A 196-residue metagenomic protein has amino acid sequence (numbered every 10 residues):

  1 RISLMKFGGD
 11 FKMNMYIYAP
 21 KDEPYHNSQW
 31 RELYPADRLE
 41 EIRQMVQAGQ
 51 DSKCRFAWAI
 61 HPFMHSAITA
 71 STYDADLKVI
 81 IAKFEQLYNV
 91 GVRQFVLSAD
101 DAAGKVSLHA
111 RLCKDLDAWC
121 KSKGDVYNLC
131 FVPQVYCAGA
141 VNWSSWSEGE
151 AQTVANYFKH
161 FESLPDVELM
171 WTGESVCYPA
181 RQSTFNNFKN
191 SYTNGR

Functional and structural regions predicted by a protein language model:
R1-E85, N89-R93, K121: Feature activates predominantly on carbohydrate-active enzymes
R1-M5, F11-A19, C54-R55, L97 (+4 more regions): Aromatic-enriched hydrophobic runs in primary sequence
F11-N14, K78-A99, E150-L169: Structural recognition of alpha->loop->beta junctions
N14-I17, K53-A57, Q94-V96, V126-C130 (+2 more regions): Structural preference for beta-strand elements that scaffold enzyme active sites
S28, A102-R196: Catalytic-core regions of glycoside hydrolase
